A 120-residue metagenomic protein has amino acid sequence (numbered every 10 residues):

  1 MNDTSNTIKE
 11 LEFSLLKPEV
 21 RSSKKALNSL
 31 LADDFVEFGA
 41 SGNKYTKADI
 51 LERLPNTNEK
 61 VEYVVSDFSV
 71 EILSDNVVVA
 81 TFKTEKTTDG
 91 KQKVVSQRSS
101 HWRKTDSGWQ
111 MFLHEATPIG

Functional and structural regions predicted by a protein language model:
N2-S29, D34-G120: A beta-strand edge to alpha-helix "cap/lid" segment located at domain peripheries
